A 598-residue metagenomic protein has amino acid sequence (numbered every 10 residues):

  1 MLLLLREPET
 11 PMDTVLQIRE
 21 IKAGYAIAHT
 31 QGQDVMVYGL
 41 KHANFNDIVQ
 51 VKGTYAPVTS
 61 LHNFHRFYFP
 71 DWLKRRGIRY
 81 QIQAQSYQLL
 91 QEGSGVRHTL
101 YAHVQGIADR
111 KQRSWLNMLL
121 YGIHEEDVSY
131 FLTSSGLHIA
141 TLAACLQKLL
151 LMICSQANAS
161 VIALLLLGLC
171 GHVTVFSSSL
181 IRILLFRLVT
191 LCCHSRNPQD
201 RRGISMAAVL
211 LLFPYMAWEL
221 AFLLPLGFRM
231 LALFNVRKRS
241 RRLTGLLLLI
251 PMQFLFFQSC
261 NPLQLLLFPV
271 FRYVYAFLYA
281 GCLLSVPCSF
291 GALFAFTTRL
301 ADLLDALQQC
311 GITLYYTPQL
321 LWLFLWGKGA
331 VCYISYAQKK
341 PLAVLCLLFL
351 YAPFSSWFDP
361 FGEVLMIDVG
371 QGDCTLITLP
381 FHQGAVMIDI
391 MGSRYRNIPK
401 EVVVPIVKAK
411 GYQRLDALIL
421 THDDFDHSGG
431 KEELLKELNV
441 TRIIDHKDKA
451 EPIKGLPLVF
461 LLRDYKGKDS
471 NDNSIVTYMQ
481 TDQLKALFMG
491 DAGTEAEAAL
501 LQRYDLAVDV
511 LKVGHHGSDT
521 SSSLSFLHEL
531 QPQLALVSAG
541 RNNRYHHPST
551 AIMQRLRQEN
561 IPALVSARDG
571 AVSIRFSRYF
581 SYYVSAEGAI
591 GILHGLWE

Functional and structural regions predicted by a protein language model:
M1-Y130, I398-K408, R414, H446-D448 (+4 more regions): Membrane-interface helix/helix-cap signal primarily in integral membrane proteins
R75-L184, L191, L365, A417 (+5 more regions): Aromatic-rich juxtamembrane segments at the membrane interface
I82, V128-L267, P318-F361, S521-L524 (+2 more regions): Hydrophobic alpha-helical transmembrane segments in multi-pass membrane proteins
T133-S134, E219, L226, M387-M391 (+7 more regions): Active-site neighborhood of phospho(di)ester-bond hydrolases with catalytic His/Asp-centered motifs
I139, S177-R182, A217, D423-G429 (+4 more regions): Active-site environment of divalent metal-dependent phosphoester hydrolases
P214-Y215, D305-A417, D448-V510, S518-S521 (+1 more regions): Core dinuclear metal-dependent hydrolase active-site scaffold
F254-Y275, Y279-W326: Membrane-interface amphipathic/re-entrant loop segments adjacent to transmembrane helices in multi-pass membrane
A499-A571: Cap/insert and terminal regions of metallo-dependent hydrolase folds
